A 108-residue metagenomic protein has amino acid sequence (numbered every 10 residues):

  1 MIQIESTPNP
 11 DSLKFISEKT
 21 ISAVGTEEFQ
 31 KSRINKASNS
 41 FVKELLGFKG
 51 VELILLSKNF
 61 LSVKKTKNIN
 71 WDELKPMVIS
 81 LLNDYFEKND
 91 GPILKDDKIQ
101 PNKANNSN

Functional and structural regions predicted by a protein language model:
I4-T7, E44: Replace "in large, NTP-powered and nucleic-acid-processing enzymes" with "in large, NTP-powered factors and other
T7-K31: Short glycine-/aliphatic-rich beta-strand segments at the starts of folded cytosolic domains
L13, N59-T66: A generic structural motif
F29-S32, K36-S40, K49-G50: Compact, charge-rich alpha-helical regulatory domains located at protein termini
V42-F60: Short acidic amphipathic segments
I69-Y85: Charge-rich, low-aromatic oligomerization/scaffolding segments with amphipathic character
N83-I99: Conserved short beta-strand edge segments in small beta-sheet-based binding/regulatory domains
K98-N108: Short, low-order "capping/linker" segments at domain edges
